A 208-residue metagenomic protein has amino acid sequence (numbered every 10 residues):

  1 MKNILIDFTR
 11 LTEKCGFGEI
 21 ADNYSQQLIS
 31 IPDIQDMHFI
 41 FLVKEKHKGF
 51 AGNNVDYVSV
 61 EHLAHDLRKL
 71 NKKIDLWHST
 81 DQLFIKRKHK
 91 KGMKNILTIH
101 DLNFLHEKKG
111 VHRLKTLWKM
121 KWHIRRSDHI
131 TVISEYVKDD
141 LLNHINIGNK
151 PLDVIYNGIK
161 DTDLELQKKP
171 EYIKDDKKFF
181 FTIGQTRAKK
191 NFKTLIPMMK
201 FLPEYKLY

Functional and structural regions predicted by a protein language model:
M1-Y208: Carbohydrate transferase catalytic cores enriched for Leloir-type hexosyltransferases
